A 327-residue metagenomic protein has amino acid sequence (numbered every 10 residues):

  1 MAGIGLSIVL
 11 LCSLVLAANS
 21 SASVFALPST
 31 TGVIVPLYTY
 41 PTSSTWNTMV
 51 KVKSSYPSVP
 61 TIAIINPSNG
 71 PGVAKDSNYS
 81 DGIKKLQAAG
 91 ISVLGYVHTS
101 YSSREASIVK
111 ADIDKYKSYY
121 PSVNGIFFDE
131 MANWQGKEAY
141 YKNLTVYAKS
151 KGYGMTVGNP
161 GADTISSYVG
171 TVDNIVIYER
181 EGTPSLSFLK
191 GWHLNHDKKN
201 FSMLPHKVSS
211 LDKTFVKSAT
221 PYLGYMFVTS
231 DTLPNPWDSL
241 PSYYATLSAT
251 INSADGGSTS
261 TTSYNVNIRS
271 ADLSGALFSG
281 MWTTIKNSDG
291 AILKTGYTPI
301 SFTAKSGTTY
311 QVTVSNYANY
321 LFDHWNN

Functional and structural regions predicted by a protein language model:
M1-A26: Sec-dependent, cleavable N-terminal signal peptides
V24-T259: Glycan-processing catalytic domains of CAZymes
E130, S270, N316: Residues on the solvent-exposed faces and adjacent turns of beta-rich solenoids used to engage binding targets
S263-N265, G280-W282, T309, L321-F322: Exposed beta-strand and adjacent loop surfaces of beta-rich binding modules that mediate intermolecular recognition
Y264-L273: A short, amphipathic beta-strand motif
L273-A291, T295: Short, ordered, surface-exposed loop/turn motifs in non-cytosolic proteins
G290-S306, N326-N327: Short, solvent-exposed S/T- and G/P-enriched segments that are highly enriched in secreted/extracellular and lumenal
T308-N327: Surface-exposed interfaces of beta-sheet-rich extracellular modules
